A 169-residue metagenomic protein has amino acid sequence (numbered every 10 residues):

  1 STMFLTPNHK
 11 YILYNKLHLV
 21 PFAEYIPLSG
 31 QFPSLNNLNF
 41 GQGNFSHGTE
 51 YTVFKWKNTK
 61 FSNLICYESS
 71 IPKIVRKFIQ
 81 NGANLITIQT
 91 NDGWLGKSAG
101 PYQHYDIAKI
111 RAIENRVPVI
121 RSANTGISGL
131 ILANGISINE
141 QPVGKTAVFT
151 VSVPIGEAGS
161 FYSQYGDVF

Functional and structural regions predicted by a protein language model:
S1-F169: Enzyme catalytic cores with a strong preference for nitrogen-chemistry domains
